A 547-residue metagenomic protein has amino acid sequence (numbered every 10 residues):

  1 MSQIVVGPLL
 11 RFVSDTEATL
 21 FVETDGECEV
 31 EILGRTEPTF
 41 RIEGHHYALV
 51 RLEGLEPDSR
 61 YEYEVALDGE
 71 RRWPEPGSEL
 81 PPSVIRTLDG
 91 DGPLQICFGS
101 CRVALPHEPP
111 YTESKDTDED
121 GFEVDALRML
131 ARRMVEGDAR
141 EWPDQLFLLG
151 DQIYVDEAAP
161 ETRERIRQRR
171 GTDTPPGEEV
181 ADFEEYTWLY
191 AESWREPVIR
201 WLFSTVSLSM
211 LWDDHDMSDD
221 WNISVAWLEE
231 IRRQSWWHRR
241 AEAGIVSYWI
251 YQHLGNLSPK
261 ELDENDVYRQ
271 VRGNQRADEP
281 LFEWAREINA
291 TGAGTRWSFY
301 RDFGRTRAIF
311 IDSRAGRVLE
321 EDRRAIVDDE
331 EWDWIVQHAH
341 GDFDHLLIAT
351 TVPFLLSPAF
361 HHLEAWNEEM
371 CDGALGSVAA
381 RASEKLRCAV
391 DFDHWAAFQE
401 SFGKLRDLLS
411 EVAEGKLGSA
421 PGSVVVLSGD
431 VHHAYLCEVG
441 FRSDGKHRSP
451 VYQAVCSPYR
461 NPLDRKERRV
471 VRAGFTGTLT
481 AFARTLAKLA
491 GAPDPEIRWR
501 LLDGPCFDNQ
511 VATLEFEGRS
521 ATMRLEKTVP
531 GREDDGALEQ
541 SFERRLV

Functional and structural regions predicted by a protein language model:
M1-V547: Metal-dependent phosphoester/phosphodiester hydrolase catalytic core
